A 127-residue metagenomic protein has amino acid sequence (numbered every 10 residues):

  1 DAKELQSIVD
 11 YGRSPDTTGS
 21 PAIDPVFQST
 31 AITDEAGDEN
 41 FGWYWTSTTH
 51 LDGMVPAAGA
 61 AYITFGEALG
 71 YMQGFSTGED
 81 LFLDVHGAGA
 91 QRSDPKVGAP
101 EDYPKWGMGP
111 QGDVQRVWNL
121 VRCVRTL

Functional and structural regions predicted by a protein language model:
A2-H86: An exposed tryptophan-centered "aromatic clamp" motif
D16-G19, P25, A90-G107: A cross-kingdom feature marking solvent-exposed beta-strand/loop segments within repeated, beta-rich binding/scaffold
W43, P104-L127: Short, structured beta-strand segments at or near domain termini in extracellular proteins/domains
D80-G87, R92-S93, Q111-G112: Short, surface-exposed beta-strand/loop micro-motifs that present aromatic residues
